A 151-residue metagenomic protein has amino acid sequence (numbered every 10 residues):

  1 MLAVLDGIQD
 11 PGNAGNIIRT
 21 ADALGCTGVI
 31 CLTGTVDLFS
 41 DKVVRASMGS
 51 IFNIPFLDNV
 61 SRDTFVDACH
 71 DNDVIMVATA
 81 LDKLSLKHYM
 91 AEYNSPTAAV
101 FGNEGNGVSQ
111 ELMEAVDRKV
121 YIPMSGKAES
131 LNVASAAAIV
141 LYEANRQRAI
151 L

Functional and structural regions predicted by a protein language model:
M1-L151: Post-transcriptional modification and biogenesis factors for structured RNAs of the translation apparatus
